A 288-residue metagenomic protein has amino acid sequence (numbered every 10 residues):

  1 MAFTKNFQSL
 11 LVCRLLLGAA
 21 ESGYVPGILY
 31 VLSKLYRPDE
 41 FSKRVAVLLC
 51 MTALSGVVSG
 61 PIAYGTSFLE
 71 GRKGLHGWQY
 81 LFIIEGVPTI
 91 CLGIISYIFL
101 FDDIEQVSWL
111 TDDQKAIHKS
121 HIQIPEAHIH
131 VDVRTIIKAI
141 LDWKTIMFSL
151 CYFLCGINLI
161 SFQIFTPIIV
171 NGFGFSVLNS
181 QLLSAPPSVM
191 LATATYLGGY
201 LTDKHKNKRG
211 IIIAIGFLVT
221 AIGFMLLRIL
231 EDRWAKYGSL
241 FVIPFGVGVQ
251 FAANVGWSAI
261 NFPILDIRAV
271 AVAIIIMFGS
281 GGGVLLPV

Functional and structural regions predicted by a protein language model:
M1, Q8-L16, W234-V242: Paired small-residue
M1-S9, A20, Y36-R37, N158 (+3 more regions): Helix-breaking motifs and short loop linkers at transmembrane-helix boundaries and internal kinks in secondary membrane
C13-M51, T66: Cytoplasmic helix-loop-helix junction between adjacent transmembrane helices in 12-TM secondary transporters
G23-R37, V249-I264: Intracellular juxtamembrane helix-capping segments at the cytosolic ends of symmetry-related transmembrane helices
P26-G27, L48-E70, I90-I94, Y196-Y200 (+1 more regions): A gly/Pro-rich, aromatic-decorated transmembrane alpha-helix motif that marks the paired, flexible gating helices
P38-A53, G71-L141: Central mid-sequence intracellular linker of multi-pass
R134-Y200, V255, G283-P287: Extracytoplasmic gate region of multi-pass secondary transporters
H205-W257: C-terminal transmembrane helical hairpin of 12-TM major facilitator-type secondary transporters
